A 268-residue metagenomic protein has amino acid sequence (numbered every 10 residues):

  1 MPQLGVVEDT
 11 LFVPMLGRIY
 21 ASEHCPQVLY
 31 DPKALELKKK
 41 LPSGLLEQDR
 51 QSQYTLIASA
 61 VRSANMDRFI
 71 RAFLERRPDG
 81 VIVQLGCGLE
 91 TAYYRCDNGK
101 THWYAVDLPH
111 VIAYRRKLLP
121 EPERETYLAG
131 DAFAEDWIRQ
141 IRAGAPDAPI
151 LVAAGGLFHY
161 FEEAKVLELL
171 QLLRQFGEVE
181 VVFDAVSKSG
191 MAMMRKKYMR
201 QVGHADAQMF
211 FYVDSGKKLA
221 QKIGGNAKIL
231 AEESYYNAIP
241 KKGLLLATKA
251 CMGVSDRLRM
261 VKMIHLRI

Functional and structural regions predicted by a protein language model:
M1-V83, C87-G130, Q140-R142, P146: Rossmann-like AdoMet
W137, Y160-F176: A short, conserved alpha-helix within the catalytic core of class I
I150-G155, V166: A short beta-strand submotif of the Rossmann-like class I SAM-dependent methyltransferase core that lines
L151, Q175-K188: Conserved beta-strand signature within the Rossmann-like core of class I S-adenosyl-L-methionine
A192-A207: Short, glycine-/aromatic-enriched active-site segment of Class I SAM-dependent methyltransferases
A207-S234: Short alpha-helix
A227-M252: Conserved catalytic loop of SAM-dependent methyltransferase domains
M260-I268: C-terminal lobe and adjacent flexible extensions of AdoMet/dcAdoMet transferase-like proteins
